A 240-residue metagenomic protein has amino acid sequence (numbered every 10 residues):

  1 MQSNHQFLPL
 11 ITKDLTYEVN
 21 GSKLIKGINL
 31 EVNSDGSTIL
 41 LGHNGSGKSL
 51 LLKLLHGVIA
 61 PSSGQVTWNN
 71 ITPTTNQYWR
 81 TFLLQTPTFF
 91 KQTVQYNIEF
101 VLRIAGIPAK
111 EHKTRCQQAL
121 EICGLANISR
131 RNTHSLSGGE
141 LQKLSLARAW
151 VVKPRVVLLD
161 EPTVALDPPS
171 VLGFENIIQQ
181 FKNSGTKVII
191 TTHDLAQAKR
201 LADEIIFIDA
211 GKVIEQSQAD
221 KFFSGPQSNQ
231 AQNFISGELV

Functional and structural regions predicted by a protein language model:
H56: Helix-to-loop junction immediately C-terminal to a conserved catalytic motif
K110-I128: Conserved ABC ATPase "signature" region
N132-L136, E140: Conserved ABC ATPase signature
V157-D160: Catalytic Walker B motif of ABC-type/P-loop ATPase nucleotide-binding domains
T192-H193: H-loop/switch region of ABC-family ATPase nucleotide-binding domains
A198-R200: A short, surface-exposed alpha-helical micro-motif characterized by mixed small hydrophobic and charged/polar residues
